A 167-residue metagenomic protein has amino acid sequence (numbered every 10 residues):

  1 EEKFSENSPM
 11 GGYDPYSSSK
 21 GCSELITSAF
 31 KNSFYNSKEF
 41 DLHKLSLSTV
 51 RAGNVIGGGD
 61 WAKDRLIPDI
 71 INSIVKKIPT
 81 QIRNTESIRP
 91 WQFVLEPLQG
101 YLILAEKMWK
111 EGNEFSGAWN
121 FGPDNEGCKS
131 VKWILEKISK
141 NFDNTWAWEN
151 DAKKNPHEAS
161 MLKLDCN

Functional and structural regions predicted by a protein language model:
E1-N54, A62: Catalytic helix-loop patch of NAD(P)-dependent Rossmann-fold dehydrogenases
N7, E39, I71-N72, K110-E111: Short secondary-structure boundary/capping segments
C22, I26-F30, I70, I134 (+1 more regions): Hydrophobic alpha-helix immediately C-terminal to the catalytic Tyr-X-X-X-Lys motif of short-chain
L25, P68, Q99-I103: Short, contiguous clusters of charged residues that form electrostatic/catalytic patches at enzyme active sites, used
S33, N54, I74-N167: C-terminal substrate-binding subdomain of Rossmann-fold SDR/epimerase-dehydratase oxidoreductases
G59-A62, S160: Short, solvent-exposed loop/turn segments at secondary-structure boundaries
W61-D69: A glycine/serine/threonine-rich, flexible loop-to-helix segment that serves as the NAD(P) cofactor-binding "lid"
